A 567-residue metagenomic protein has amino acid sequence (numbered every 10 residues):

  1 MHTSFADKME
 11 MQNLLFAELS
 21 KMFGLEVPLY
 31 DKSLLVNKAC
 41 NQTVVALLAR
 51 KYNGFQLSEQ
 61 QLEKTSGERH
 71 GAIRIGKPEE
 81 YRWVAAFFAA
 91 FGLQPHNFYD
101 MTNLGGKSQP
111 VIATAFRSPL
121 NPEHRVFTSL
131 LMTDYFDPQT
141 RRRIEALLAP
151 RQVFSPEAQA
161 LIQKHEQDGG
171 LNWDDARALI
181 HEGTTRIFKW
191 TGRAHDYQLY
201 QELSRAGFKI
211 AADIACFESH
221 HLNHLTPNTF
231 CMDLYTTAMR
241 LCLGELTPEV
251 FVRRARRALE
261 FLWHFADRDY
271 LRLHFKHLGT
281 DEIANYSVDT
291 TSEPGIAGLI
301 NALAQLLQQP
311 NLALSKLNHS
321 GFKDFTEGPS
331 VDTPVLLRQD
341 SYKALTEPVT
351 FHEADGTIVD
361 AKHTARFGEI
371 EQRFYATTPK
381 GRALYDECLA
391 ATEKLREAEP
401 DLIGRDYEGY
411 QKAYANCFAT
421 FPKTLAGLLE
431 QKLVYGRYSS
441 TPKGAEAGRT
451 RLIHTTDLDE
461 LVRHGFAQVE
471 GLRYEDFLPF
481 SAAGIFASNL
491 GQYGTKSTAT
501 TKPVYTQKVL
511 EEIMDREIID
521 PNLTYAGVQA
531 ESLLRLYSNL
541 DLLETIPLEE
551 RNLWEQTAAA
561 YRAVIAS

Functional and structural regions predicted by a protein language model:
M1-S567: Extended, well-ordered protein cores
